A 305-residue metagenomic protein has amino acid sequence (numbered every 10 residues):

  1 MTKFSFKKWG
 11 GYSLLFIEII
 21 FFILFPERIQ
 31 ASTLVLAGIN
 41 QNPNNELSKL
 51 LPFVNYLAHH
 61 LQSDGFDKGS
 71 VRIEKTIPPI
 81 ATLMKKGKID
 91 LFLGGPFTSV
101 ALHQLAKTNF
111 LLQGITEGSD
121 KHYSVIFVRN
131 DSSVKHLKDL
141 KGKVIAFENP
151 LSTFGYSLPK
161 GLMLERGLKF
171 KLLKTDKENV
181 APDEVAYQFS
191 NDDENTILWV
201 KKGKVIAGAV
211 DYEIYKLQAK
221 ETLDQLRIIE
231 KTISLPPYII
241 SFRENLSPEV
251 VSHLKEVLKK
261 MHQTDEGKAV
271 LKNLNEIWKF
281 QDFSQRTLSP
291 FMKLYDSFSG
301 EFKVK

Functional and structural regions predicted by a protein language model:
M1-K8: N-terminal secretory signal peptides that target proteins for export/translocation
S13-I23: Bacterial N-terminal signal peptides
A31-V100: Extracytoplasmic small-molecule ligand-binding "clamshell" domains of the periplasmic binding protein/Venus flytrap
S32-N40, L112-V128, V180-D183, Q218-H262 (+1 more regions): Periplasmic-binding protein-like
L34-H60, F97, H122-I197, A269: Bilobed "Venus flytrap"/periplasmic-binding protein-like clamshell domains and structurally analogous long
D67-S70, F147-L162, L258-K305: Ligand-binding clefts/hinges and TM-proximal coupling segments of bilobed small-molecule sensing domains
K85-G94, K143-I145, E184, D192 (+1 more regions): Alpha-to-beta junction loops
L93-A106, P159-E165, I197-Q225: A ligand-binding cleft/hinge motif common to bilobed small-molecule-binding domains
